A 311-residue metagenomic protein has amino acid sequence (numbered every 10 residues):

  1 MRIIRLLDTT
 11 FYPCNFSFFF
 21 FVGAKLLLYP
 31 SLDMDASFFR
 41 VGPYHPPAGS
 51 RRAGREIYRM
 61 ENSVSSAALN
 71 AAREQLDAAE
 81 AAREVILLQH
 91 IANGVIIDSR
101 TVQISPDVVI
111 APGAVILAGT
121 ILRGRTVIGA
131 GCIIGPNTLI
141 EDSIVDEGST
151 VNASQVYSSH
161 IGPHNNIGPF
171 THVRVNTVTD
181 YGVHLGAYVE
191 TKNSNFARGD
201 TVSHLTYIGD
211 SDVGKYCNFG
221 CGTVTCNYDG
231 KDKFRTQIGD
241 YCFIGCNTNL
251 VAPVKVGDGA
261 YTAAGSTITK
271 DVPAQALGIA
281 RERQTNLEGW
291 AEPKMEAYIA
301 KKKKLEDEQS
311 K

Functional and structural regions predicted by a protein language model:
M1-T101, P106-V108, G113, A274-K311: Terminal amphipathic alpha-helical/low-complexity segments used for targeting or macromolecular assembly
E61-V64, E80, T126, A130-I134 (+1 more regions): Short, charged N-terminal helix-start/capping segments
E74-L76, A82-R83, G94-V95, R100-T101 (+9 more regions): A short linear-motif detector with a strong N-terminal bias
L87, N93, R100, I104-P106 (+11 more regions): Short, conserved secondary-structure segments in the cores of folded domains
L87-Q89, I96, V108, C132 (+7 more regions): A generic structural signal for short, solvent-exposed coil/turn residues that cap or connect secondary-structure
A111-T177: Acidic, glycine-rich loop-and-beta core segments that form the ion-binding/anion-interacting portion of active sites
V151-K311: Glycine-rich hexapeptide-repeat left-handed beta-helix
